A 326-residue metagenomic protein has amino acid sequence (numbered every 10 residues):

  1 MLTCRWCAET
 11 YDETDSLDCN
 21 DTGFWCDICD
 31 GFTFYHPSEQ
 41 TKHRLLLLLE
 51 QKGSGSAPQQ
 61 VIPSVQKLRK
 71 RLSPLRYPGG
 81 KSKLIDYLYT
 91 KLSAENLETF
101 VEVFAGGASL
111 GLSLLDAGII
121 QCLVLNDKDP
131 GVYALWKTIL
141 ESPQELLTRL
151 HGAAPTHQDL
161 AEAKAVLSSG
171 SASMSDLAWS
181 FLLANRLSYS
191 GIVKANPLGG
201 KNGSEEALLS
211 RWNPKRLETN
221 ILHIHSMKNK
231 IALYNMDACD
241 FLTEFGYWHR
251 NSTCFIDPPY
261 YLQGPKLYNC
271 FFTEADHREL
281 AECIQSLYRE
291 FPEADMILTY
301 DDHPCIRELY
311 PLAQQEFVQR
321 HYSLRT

Functional and structural regions predicted by a protein language model:
M1-C4, G23: Residues immediately within or flanking Cys/His clusters that coordinate Zn2+ in small zinc-binding modules
W6, I28: Short, cysteine/histidine-rich loop/knuckle motifs that typically chelate Zn2+
Y11-D12, T33: Cys/His-rich microdomains that often coordinate metals
D15-G23: Short linker/helix segments within small regulatory modules
C29-L47: Short metal-binding segments enriched for Cys and/or His
G55-K91, L140-F255, P259-P265, E279-E282 (+1 more regions): SAM-dependent nucleic-acid methyltransferase catalytic core
E98-L167: SAM cofactor-binding core of SAM-dependent methyltransferases, primarily the Rossmann-like beta-alpha-beta module
Y261, F271-T326: Long, positively charged, glycine-interspersed low-complexity recognition regions
